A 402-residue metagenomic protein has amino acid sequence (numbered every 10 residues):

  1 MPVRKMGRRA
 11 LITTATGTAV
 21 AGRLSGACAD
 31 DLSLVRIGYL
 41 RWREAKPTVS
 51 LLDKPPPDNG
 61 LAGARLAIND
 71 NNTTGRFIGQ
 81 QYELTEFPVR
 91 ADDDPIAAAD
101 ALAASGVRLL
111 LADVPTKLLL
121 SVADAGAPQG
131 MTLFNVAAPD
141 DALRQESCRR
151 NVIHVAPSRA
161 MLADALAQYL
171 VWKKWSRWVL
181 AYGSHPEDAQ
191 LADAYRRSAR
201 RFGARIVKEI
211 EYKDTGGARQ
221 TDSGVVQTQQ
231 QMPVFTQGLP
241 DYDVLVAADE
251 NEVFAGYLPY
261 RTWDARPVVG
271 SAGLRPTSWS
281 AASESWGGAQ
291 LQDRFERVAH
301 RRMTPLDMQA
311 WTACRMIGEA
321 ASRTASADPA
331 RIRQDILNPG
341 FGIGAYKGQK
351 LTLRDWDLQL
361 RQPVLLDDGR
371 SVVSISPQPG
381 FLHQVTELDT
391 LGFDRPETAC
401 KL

Functional and structural regions predicted by a protein language model:
P2-I12, L24-L402: Extracytosolic ligand-binding ectodomains
T16-A19: Bacterial N-terminal signal peptides
